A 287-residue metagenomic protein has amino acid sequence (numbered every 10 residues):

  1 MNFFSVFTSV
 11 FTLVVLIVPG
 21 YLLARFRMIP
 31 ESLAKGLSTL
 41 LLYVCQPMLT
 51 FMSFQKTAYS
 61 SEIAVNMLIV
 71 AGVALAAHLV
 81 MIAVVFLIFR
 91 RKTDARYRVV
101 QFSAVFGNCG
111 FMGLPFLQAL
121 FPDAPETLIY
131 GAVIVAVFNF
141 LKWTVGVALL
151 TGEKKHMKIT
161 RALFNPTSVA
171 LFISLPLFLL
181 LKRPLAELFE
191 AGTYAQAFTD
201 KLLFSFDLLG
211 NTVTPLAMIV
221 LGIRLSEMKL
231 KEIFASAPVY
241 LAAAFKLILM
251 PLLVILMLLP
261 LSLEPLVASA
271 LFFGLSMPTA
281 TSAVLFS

Functional and structural regions predicted by a protein language model:
M1-S287: Alpha-helical transmembrane segments of multi-pass small-molecule/ion transporters
